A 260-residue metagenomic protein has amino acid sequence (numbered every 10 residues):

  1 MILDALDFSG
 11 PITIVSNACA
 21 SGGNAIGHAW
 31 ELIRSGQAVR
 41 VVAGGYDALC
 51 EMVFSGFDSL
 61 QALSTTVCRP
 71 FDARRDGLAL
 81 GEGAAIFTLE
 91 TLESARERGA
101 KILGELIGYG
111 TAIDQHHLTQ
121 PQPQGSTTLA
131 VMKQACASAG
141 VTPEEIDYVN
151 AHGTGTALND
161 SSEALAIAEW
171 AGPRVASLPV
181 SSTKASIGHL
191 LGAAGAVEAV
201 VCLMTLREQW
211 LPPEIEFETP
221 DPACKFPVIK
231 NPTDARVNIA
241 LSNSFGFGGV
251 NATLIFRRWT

Functional and structural regions predicted by a protein language model:
M1-H28, Q37, V53-L80, L165-A196: Conserved catalytic cysteine-centered active-site region of acyl-thioester-dependent Claisen-condensing enzymes
I2, G22, A29, F57 (+6 more regions): Conserved small-residue
L3-L6, P11-G45, L80-A100, H189-L211 (+2 more regions): Active-site-proximal alpha-helical scaffold in enzymes
T13-N17, A38-Y46, K101-Y109, E144-A151 (+2 more regions): Beta-strand segments within the central parallel beta-sheet cores of soluble alpha/beta enzyme folds
A18, T154-T156, S186-G192, S244-N251: Glycine-rich phosphate/pyrophosphate-binding beta-alpha loops
A48-P70, I86, G110-A130, T154-E169 (+2 more regions): Active-site-adjacent elements of ketosynthase-type condensing enzymes
L63, V67-A139, Y148: Condensing-enzyme catalytic core mediating Claisen C-C bond formation in acyl metabolism
A139-E145, R174-A176, C224-T260: Flexible, low-complexity linker/loop segments at domain and module junctions
